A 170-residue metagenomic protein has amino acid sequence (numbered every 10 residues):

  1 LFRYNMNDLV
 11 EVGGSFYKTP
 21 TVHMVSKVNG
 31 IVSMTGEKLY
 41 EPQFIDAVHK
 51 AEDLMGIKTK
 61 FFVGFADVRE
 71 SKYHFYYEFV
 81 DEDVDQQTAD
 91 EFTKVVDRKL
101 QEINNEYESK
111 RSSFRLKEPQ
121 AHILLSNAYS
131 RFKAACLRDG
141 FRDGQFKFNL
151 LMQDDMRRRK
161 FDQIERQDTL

Functional and structural regions predicted by a protein language model:
L1-L170: AMP-binding adenylation
